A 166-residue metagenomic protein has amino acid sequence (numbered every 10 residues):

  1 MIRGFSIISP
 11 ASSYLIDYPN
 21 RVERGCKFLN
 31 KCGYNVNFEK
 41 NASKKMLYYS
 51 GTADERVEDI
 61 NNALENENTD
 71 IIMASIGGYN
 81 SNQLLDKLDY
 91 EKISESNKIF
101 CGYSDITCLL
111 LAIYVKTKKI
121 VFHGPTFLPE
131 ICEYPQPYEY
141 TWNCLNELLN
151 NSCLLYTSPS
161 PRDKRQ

Functional and structural regions predicted by a protein language model:
M1-N68: ATP/NTP phosphate-donor binding region
F5-S6, D70-I71, I99, K119-V121: Structural motif
P10-A11, N41, S75-G77, Y103-I106 (+1 more regions): Fold-independent oxyanion-binding glycine-rich loops and adjacent beta-strand/coil segments at enzyme active sites
L15-I16, N82, I131: Glycine/Thr-rich phosphate-binding loops of Rossmann-like dinucleotide-binding domains
I71-N82, K87, Y103: N-terminal glycine-rich "phosphate-gripper" loop used for MgATP/nucleotide binding and carboxylate activation
Y90-A112, I120-F127: Short, acidic/small-residue loops that bind anionic groups at enzyme active sites
F122-S158: Conserved anion/nucleotide-ligand pocket segment
Y156-Q166: Single conserved hydrophobic/aromatic residue that forms the stacking wall/gate of nucleotide- or nucleobase-binding
